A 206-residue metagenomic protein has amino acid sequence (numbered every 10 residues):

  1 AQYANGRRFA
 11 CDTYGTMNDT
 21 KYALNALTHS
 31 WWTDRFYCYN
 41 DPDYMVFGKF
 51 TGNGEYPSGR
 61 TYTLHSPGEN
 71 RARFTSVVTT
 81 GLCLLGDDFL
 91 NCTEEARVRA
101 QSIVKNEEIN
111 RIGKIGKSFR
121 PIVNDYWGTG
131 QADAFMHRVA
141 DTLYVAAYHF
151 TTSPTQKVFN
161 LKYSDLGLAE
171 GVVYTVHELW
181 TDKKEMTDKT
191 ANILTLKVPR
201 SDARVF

Functional and structural regions predicted by a protein language model:
A1-C92: Glycan-recognition surfaces
G52, L84, N91, F150-S153 (+2 more regions): Short, glycine-/Ser/Thr-/acidic-enriched flexible segments
T63-S66, R73, Q131-M136, K162 (+1 more regions): Generic recognition of flexible, low-complexity loop/linker segments
G68, F74-Y126: Aromatic- and carboxylate-lined catalytic core of secreted/periplasmic carbohydrate-active enzymes
V77-T80, L85, D125-L168, S201: Carbohydrate-binding surface patches
A134-H137, K183-K189: Short, exposed beta-strand/loop patches in secreted or surface proteins that constitute
Y163-D182: Solvent-exposed beta-hairpin/edge-strand motifs
T187-F206: C-terminal beta-strand-rich structural cap/linker in extracellular carbohydrate-active enzymes
